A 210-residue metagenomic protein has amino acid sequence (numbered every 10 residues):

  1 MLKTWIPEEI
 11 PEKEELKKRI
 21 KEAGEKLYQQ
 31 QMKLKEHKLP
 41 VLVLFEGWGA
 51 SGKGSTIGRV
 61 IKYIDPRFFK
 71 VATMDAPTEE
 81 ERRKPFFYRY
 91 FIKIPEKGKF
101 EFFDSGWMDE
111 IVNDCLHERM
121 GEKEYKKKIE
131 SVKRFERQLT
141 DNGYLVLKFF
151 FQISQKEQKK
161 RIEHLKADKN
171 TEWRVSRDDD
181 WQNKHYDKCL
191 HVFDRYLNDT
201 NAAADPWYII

Functional and structural regions predicted by a protein language model:
M1-I209: Glycine-rich phosphate-binding loop of ATP-dependent small-molecule kinases
